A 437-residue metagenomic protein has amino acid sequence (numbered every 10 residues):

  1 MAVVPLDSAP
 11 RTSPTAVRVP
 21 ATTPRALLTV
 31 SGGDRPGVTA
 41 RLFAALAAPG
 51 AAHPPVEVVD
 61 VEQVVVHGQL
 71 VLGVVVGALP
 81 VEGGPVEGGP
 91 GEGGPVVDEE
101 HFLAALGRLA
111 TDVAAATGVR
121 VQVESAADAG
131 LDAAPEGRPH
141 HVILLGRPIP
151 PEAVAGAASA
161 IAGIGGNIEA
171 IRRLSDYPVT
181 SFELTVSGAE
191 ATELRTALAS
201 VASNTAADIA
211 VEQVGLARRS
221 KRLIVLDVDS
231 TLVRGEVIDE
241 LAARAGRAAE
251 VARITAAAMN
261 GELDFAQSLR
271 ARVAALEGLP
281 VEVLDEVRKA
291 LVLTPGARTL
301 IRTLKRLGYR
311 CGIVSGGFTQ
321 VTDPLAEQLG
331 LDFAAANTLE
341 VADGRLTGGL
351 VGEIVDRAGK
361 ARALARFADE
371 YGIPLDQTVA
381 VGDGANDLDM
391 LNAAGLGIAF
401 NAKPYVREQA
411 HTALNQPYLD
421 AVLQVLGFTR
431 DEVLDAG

Functional and structural regions predicted by a protein language model:
A2-K221: A conserved regulatory-domain signal marking ACT and ACT-like small-molecule sensing domains and adjacent regulatory
P135-H141, T180, V233-I238, R247-V251: Acidic/polar active-site rim loop that often engages polyanionic ligands
A157-A158, I164-A170, L174, V225-D227 (+2 more regions): Conserved, compact domain cores that house catalytic/ligand-binding motifs in diverse enzymes and effector modules
G188, D229, R298: Active-site pocket-lining segments that scaffold enzyme catalytic pockets across diverse folds
K221-I238, N386, L391: Asp-based phosphoryl-transfer active-site loop
T231-L232, L263, L346: Hydrophobic "anchor" residues
E240-T303: A metal-dependent, Asp-based hydrolase signature
G278-L396, F400-G437: C-terminal cap/substrate-recognition subdomain and adjoining C-terminal extension of metal-dependent phosphatase-like
